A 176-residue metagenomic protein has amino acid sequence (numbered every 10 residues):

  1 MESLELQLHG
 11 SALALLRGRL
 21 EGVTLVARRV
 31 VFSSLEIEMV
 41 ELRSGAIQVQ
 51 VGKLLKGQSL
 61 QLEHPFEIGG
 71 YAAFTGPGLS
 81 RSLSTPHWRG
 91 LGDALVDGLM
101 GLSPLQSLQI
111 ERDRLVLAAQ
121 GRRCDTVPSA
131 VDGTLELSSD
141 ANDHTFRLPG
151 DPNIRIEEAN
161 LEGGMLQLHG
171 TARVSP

Functional and structural regions predicted by a protein language model:
M1-F74: N-terminal beta-strand/beta-hairpin edge segment
G69-P176: Mature, soluble, non-transmembrane domains
